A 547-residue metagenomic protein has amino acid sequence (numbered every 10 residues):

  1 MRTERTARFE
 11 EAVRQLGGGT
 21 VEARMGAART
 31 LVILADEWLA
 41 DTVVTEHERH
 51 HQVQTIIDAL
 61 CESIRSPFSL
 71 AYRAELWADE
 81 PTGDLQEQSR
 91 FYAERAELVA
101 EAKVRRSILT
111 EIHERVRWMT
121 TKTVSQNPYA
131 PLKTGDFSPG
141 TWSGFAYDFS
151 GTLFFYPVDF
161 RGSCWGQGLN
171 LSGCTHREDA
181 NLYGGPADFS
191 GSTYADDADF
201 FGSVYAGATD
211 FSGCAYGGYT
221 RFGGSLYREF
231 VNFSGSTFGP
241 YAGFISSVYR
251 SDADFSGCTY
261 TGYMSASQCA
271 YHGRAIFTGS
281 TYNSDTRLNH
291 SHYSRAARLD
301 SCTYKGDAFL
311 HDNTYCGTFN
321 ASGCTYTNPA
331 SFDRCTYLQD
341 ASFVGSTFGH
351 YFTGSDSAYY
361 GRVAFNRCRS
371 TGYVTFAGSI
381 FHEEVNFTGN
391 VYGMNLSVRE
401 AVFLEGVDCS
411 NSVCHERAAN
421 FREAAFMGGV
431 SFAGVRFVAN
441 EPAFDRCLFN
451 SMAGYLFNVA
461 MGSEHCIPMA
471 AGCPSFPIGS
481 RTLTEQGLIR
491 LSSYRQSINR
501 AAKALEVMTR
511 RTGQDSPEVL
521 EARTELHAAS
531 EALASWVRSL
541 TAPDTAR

Functional and structural regions predicted by a protein language model:
M1-E4: Transmembrane signal-anchor/signal-peptide helices with a preference for the extracytoplasmic
A7-R14, G19, M25-R29, E37-A74 (+1 more regions): N-terminal leader/targeting and pre-domain segments
